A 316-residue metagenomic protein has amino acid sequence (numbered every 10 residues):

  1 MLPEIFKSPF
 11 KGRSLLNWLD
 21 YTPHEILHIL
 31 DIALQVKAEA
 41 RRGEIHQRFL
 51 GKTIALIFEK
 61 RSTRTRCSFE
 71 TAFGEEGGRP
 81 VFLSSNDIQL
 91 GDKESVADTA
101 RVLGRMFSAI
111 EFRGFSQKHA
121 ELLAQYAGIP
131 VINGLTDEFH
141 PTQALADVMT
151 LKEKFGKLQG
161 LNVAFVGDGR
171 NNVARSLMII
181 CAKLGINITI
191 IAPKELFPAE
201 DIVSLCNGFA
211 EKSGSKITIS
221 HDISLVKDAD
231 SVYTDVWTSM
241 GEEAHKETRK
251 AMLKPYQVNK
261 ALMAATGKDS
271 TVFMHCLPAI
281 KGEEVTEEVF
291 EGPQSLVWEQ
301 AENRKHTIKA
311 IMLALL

Functional and structural regions predicted by a protein language model:
M1-C67, T71, F139: Positively charged, low-complexity intrinsically disordered leader regions
T53-M106: Active-site cofactor/substrate anionic-group-binding motifs, chiefly glycine- and Lys/Arg-rich phosphate-binding loops
E59-T71, E153-T234: Glycine-rich phosphate/diphosphate-binding loop of Rossmann-like nucleotide-binding domains
R101, S108-I180, H275: Anion-binding alpha/beta catalytic cores of soluble intermediary-metabolism enzymes, centered on
H119-T136, A244-T266, G292-P293: A short, gly/pro- and small-residue-rich
G208-E287: Rossmann-like adenosine-cofactor binding region
S270-L316: Adenosine-phosphate binding glycine-rich loop
